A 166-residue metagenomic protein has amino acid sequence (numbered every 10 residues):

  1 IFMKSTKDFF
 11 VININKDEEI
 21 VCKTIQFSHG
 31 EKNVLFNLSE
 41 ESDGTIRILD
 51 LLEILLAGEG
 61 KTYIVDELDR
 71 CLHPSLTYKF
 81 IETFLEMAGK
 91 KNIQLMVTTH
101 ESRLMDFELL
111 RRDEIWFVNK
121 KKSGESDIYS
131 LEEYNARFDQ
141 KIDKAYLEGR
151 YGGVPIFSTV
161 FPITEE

Functional and structural regions predicted by a protein language model:
I1-I48, I54, G149-G153, I163-E166: Phosphate-coordinating catalytic segments in nucleotide- and nucleic-acid-processing enzymes
N15-D17, K79-E166: C-terminal lobe/lid and adjacent interdomain/linker elements of RecA-like ASCE P-loop ATPase modules
H29, H73, H100: Histidine-centered active-site/metal-ligand motif
V34, K61-T62: The start of beta-strands in P-loop NTPase/AAA+ ATPase cores
L38-S39, C71, M105: Short, contiguous acidic/charged loop-to-helix segments that flank catalytic cores in large enzymes
I54-K61: Short basic/glycine-enriched coil/helix segment immediately N-terminal to the Walker B
D66-L68: Walker B catalytic acidic pair
R70-P74, Y78: Conserved D-loop-proximal element of ABC-family nucleotide-binding domains
